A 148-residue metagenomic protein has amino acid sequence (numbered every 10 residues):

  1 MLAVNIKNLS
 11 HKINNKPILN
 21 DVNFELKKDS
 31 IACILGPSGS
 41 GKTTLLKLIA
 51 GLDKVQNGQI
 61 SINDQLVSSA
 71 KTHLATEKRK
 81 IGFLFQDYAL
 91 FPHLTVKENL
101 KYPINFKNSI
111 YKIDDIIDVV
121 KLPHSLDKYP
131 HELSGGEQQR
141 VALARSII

Functional and structural regions predicted by a protein language model:
L35-P37: The feature captures the beta-strand-to-loop junction immediately N-terminal to the Walker
A50: Helix-to-loop junction immediately C-terminal to a conserved catalytic motif
G58-S69: Conserved ABC transporter NBD signature motif
Q65-L66, N108-L126: Conserved ABC ATPase "signature" region
V67-G82: ABC ATPase NBD coupling module
H73, Y129-L133, E137-Q139: Conserved ABC ATPase signature
L94-K101: Short coil-to-helix segment of the ABC ATPase nucleotide-binding domain corresponding to the Q-loop/switch region
